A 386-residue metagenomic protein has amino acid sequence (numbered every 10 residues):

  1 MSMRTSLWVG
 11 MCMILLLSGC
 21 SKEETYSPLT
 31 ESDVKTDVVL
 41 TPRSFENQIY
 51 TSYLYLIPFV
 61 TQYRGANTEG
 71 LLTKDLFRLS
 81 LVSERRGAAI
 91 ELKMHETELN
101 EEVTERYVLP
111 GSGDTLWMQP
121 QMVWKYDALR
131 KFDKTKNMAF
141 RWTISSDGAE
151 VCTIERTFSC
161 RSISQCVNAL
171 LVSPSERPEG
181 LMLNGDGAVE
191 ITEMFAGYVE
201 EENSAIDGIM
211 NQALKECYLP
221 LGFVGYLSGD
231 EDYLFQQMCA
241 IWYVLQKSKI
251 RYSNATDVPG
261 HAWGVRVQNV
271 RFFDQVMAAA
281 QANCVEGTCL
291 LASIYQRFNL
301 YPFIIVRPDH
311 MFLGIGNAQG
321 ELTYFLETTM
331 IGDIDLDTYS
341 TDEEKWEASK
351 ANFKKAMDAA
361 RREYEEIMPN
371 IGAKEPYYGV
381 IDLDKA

Functional and structural regions predicted by a protein language model:
R4-M11: Sec-dependent signal peptide recognition, specifically the positively charged N-region followed immediately by
L16-G19: C-terminal motif of bacterial Sec signal peptides marking the signal peptidase cleavage site
K22-A386: A structural boundary/capping signal
